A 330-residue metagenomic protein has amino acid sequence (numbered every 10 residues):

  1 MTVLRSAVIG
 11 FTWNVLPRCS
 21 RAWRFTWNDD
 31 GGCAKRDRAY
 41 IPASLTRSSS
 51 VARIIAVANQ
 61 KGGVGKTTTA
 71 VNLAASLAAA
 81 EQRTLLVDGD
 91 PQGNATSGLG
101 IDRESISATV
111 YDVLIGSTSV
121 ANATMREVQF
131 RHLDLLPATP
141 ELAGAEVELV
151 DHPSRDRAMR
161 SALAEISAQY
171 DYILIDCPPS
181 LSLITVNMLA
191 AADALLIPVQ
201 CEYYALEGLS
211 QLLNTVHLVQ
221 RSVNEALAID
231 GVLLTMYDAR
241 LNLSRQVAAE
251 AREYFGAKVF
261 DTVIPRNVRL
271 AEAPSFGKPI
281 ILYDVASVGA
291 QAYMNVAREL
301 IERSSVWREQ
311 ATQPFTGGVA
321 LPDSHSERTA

Functional and structural regions predicted by a protein language model:
S6-A330: P-loop NTP-binding core
